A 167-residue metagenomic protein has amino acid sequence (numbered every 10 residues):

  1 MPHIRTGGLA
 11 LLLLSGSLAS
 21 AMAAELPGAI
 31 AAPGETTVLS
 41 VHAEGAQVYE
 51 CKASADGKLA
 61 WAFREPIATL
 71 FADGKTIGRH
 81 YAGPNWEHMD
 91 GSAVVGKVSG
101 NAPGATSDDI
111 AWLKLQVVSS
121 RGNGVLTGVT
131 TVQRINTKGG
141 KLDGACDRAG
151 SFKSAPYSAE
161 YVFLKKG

Functional and structural regions predicted by a protein language model:
M1-L9: Bacterial N-terminal signal peptides that target proteins for export
A10-S17: Bacterial N-terminal signal peptides
L18-A23: Sec/Tat signal peptide C-region and signal peptidase I cleavage site
A24-V48, A55-G167: Primary mode marks residue(s) on the alpha4-beta5-alpha5 output face of response regulator receiver
